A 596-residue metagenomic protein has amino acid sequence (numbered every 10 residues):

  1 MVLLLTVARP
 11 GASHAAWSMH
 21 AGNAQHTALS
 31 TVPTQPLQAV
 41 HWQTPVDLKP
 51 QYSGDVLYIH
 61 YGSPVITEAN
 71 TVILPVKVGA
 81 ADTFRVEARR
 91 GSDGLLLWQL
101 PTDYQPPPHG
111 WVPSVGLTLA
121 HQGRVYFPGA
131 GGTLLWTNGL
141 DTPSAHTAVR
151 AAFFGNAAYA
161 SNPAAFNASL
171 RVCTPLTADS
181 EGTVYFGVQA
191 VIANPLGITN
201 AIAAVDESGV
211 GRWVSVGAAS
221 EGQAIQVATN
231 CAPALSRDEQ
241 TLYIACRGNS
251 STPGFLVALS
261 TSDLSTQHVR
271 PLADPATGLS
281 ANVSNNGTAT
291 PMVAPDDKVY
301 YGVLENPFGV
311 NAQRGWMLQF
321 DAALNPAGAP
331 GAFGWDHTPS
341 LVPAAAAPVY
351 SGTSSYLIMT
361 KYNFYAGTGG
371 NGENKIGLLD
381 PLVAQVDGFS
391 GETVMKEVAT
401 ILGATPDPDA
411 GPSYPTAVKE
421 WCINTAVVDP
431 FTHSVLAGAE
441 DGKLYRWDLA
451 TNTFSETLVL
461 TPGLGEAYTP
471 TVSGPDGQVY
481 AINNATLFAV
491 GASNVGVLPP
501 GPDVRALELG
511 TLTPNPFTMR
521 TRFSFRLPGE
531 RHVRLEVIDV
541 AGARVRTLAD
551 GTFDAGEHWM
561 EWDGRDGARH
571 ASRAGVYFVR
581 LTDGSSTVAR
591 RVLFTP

Functional and structural regions predicted by a protein language model:
M1-L4: Sec-dependent N-terminal signal peptides
A8-P10: N-terminal signal peptide c-region/cleavage motif recognized by signal peptidases
S13-I59, I66-L74, V78-V112, T118-F127 (+4 more regions): Extracytoplasmic/lumenal domain signature
V76-V78, G248, S524-G529, D539 (+1 more regions): Non-cytosolic beta-sheet module surface loops
L498-I538, W559-W562: Glycine-centered coil/turn sites that cap beta-strands in beta-rich domains
P516-T518, P528, F553-A555, G567 (+1 more regions): Surface-exposed coil/turn segments at beta-strand junctions on protein surfaces, enriched
I538-V545, Y577: Short, glycine-anchored, charge-dense loop/turn motifs used at functional sites
T547, T552-A555, W559-E561, H570-P596: C-terminal tail/sorting-segment detector
